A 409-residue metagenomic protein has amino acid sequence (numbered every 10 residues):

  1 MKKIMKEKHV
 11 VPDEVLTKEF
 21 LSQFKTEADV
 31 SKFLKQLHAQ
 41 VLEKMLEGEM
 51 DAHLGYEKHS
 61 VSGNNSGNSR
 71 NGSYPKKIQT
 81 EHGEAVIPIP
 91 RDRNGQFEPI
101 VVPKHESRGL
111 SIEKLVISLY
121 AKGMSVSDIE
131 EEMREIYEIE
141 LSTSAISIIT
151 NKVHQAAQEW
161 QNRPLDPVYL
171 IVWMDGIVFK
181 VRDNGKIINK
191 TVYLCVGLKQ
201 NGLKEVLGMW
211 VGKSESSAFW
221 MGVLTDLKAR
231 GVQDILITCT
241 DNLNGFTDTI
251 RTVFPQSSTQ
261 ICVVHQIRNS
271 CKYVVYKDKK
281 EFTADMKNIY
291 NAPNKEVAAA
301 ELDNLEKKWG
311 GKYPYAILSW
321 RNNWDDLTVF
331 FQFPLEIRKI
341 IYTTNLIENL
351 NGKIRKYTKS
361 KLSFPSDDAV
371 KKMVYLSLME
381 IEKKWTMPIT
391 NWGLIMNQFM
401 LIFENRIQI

Functional and structural regions predicted by a protein language model:
M1-G72, Q79-H82: Subset of Sec-pathway N-terminal targeting signals
A52-N64, N68, Q155-P167, F179-N184 (+1 more regions): Active-site phosphate-binding and catalytic loops of NTP-dependent enzymes
G67-K122, E138-I148, P167: Basic, short loop/linker segments at the boundary and entry of helix-turn-helix/winged-helix-like folds
P90-R93, I100-E106, I139, T143 (+6 more regions): RNase H-like nuclease fold core
S127-E138: DNA-recognition alpha helix
I237-N244, T249-D285: Conserved beta-strand -> loop -> alpha-helix junction used to position metal-binding or nucleic-acid-contacting
P255, N288-I409: Acidic/histidine-rich catalytic cores and adjacent linkers of DNA breakage/strand-transfer/modification proteins
